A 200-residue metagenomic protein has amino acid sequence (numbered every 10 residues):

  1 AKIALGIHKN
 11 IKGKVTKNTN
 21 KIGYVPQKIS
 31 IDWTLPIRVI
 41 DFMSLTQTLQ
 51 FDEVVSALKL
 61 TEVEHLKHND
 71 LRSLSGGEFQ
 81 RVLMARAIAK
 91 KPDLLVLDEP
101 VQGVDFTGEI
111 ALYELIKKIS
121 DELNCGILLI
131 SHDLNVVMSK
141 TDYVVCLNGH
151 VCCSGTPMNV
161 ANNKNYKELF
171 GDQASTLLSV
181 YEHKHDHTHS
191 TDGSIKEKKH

Functional and structural regions predicted by a protein language model:
L5: Helix-to-loop junction immediately C-terminal to a conserved catalytic motif
F51-H68: Conserved ABC ATPase "signature" region
D70-L74, E78: Conserved ABC ATPase signature
L95-E99: Catalytic Walker B motif of ABC-type/P-loop ATPase nucleotide-binding domains
S131-H132: H-loop/switch region of ABC-family ATPase nucleotide-binding domains
V144-T156: H-loop (His-switch) and adjacent beta-strand-loop-beta switch element of ABC-type ATPase nucleotide-binding domains
N162-N163, L169-H200: ABC ATPase nucleotide-binding domains
